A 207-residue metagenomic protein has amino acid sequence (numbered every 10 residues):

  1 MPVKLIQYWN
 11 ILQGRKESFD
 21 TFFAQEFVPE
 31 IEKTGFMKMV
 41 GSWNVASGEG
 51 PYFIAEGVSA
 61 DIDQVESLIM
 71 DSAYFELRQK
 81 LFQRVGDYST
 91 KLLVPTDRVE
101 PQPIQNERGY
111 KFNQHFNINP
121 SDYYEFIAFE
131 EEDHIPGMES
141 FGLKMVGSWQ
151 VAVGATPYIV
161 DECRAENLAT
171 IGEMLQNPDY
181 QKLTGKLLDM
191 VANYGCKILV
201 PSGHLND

Functional and structural regions predicted by a protein language model:
M1-A60: The feature marks the first
V3-W9, Y110-I118: Short glycine-/aliphatic-rich beta-strand segments at the starts of folded cytosolic domains
Q7, F19, F23, I31 (+8 more regions): Hydrophobic pocket/interface hotspot
R15-M39, A73-L77, D122-M145, D179-L183: Short amphipathic alpha-helical segments
E17-F19, A60-S72, Y124-F126, N167-N177: Short amphipathic alpha-helices within nucleic acid-binding modules
M37-Y52, E76-K111, H115, F141-V160 (+1 more regions): Glycine-rich beta-strand-turn "strand-cap" elements at beta-sheet edges
E56, E66-I69, R84, Y88: Active-site-adjacent scaffolding segments
